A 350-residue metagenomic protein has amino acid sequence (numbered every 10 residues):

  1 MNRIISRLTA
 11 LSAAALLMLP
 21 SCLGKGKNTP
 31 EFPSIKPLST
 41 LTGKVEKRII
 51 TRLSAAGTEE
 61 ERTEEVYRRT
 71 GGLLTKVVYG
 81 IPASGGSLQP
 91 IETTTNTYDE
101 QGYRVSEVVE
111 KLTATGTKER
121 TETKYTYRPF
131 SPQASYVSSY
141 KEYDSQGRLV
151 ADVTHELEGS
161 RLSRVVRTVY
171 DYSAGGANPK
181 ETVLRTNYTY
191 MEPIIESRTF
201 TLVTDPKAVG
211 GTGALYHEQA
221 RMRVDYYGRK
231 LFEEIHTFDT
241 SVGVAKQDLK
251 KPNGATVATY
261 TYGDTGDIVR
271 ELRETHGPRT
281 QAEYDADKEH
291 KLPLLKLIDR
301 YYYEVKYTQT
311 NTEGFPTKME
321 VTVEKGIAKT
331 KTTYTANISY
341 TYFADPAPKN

Functional and structural regions predicted by a protein language model:
N2-L11: Bacterial N-terminal signal peptides that target proteins for export
L19-S21: C-terminal motif of bacterial Sec signal peptides marking the signal peptidase cleavage site
L23-N350: Buried hydrophobic residues that stabilize the cores of well-folded domains
